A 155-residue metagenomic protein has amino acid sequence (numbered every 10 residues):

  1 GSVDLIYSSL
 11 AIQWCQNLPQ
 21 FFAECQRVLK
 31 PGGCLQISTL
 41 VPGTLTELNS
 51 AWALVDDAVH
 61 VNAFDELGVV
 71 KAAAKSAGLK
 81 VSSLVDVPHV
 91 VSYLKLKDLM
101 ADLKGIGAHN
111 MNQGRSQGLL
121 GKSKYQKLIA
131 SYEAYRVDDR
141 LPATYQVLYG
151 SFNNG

Functional and structural regions predicted by a protein language model:
G1-I6: A short acidic, Gly/Pro-enriched loop at the edge of an enzyme's catalytic core that lines a small-molecule cofactor
L10-Q13: Short catalytic micro-motifs in class I SAM-dependent methyltransferases
Q16: A glycine-rich, hydrophobic loop/mini-helix early in the fold
P19-A23, L54, K97: Amphipathic, non-transmembrane alpha-helical secondary structure
P19-C34: A short glycine-rich, Lys/Arg-flanked "PGG" loop and its adjoining helix->strand segment in the class I
G32-L96, I106-Q117: Conserved catalytic/acceptor-binding region of the Class I
K80-G155: Conserved Class I S-adenosyl-L-methionine
